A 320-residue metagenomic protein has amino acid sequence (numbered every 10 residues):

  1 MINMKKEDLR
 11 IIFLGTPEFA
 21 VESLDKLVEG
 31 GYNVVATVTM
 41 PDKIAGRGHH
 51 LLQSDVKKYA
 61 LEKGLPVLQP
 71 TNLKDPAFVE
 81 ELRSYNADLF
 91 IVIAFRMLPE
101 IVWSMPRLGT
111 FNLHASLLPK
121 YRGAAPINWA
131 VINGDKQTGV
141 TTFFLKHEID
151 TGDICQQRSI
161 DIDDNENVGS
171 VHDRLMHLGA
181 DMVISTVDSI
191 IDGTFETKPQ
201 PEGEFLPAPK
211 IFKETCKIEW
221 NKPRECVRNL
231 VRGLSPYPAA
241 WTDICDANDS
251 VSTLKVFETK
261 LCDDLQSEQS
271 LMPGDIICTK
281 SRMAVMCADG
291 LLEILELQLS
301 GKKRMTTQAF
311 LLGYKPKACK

Functional and structural regions predicted by a protein language model:
I2-R47: N-terminal Rossmann-like dinucleotide-binding module
L9-I12, N86-F90: Short active-site oxyanion
R10, N33, G64-P66, G109: Conserved beta-strand segments of alpha/beta enzyme cores
E18, E29-N33, M40, L89-K210 (+1 more regions): Donor/substrate-binding cores of folate-linked one-carbon enzymes
V21, Q53, D75-V79, R96 (+1 more regions): Structural motif corresponding to alpha-helix initiation and N-cap regions
I44-D88: N-terminal glycine-/serine-/threonine-rich beta1-alpha1-beta2 phosphate-ribose binding loop of Rossmann-like
E202-K320: Internal anion-binding site segments
